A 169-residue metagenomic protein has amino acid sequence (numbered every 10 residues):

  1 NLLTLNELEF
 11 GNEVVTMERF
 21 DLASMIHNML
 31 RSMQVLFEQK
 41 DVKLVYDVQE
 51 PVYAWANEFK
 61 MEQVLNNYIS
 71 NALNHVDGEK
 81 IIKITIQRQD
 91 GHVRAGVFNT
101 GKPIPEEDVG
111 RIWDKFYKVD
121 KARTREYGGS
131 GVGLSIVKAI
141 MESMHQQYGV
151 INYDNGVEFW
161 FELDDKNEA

Functional and structural regions predicted by a protein language model:
T16-F20, E38, K43-Y53: Conserved catalytic submotifs in the C-terminal HATPase_c
M61-E62: A residue-level detector for a conserved hydrophobic packing site within the catalytic ATP-binding domain
A72-L73: Short helix-loop "hinge" at the ATP-lid/N-box region of the Bergerat-fold HATPase_c
E79-G91: Short beta-strand/loop element within the Bergerat-fold HATPase_c
I104-K118: Short conserved segment of the HATPase_c
G128, G133, V137: Short alpha-helical Gxxx[C/S/T] motif in the catalytic ATP-binding
H145-Y153: Glycine-rich ATP-binding loops of the HATPase_c
